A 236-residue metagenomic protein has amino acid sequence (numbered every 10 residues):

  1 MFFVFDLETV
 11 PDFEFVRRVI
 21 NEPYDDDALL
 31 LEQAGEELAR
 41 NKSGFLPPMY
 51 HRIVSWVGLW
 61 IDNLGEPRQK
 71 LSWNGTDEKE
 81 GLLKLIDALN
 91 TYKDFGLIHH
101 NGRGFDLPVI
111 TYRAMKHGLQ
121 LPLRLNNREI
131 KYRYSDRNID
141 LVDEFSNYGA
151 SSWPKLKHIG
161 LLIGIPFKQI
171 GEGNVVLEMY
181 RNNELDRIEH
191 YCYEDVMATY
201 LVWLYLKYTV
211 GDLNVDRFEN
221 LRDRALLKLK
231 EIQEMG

Functional and structural regions predicted by a protein language model:
M1-Y112: Conserved non-catalytic scaffold segment of RNase H-like nuclease domains
H51-G75, Y92-H190, E194-D216, L229-E234: Metal-dependent phosphoesterase core characteristic of DEDDh/y 3'-5' exonuclease domains
F218-R222: Ribonuclease/tRNase effector modules and their secretory precursors
